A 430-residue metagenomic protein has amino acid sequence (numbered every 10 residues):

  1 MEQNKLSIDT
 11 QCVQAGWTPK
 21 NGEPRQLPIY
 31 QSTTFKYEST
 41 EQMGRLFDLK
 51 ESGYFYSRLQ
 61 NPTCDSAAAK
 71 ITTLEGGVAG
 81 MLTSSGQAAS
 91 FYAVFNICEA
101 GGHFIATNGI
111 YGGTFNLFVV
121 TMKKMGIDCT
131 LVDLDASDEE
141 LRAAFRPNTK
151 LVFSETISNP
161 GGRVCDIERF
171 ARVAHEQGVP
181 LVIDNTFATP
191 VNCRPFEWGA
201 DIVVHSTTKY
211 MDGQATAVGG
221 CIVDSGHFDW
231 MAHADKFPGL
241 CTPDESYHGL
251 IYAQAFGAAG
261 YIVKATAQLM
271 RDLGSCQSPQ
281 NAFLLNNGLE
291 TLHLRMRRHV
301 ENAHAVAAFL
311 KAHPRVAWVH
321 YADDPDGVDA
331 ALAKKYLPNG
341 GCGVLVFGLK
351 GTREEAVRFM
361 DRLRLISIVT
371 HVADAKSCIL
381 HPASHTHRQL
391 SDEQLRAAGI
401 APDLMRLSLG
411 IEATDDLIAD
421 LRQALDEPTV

Functional and structural regions predicted by a protein language model:
M1-N61, A69: N-terminal "arm"/small-domain region of PLP-dependent enzymes with the aminotransferase-like
Q3, D9-T18, M81-A312: Conserved PLP-enzyme active-site core in the AAT-like
S39-F91, G113-M122: Conserved N-terminal alpha-helix of the aminotransferase class I/II PLP-enzyme fold
S52, V78, V218, N281 (+4 more regions): Short amphipathic alpha-helical segments
V78, G101, V119-V120, D128-C129 (+6 more regions): PLP-dependent enzyme catalytic core of the Aspartate aminotransferase-like
M296, H304, A308-K311, R315-M405 (+1 more regions): Conserved C-terminal alpha-helix-loop-beta "cap" of PLP-dependent enzymes that closes/shapes the active-site mouth
